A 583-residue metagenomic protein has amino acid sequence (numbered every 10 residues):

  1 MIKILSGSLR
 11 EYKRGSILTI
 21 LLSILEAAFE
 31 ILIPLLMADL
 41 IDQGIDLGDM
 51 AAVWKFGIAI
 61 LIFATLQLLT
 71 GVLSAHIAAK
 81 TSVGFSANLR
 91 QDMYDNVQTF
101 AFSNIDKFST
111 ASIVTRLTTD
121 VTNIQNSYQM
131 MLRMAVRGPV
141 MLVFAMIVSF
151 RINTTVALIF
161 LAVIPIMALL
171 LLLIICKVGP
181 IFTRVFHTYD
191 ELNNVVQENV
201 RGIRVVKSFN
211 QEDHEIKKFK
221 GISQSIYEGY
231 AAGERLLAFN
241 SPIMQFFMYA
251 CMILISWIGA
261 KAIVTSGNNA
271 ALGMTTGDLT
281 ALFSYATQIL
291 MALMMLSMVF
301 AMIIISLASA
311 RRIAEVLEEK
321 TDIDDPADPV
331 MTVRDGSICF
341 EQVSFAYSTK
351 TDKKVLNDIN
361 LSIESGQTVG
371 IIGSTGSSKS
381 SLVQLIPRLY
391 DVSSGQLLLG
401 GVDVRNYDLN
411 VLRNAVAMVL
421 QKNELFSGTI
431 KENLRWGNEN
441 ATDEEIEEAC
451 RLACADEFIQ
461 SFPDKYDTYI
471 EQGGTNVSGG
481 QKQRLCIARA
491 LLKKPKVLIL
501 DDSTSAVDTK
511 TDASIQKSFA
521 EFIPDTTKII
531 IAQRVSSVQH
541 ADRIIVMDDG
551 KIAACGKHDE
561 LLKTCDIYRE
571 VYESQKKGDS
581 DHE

Functional and structural regions predicted by a protein language model:
R10, S16-L73, I77, F150-T155 (+1 more regions): Transmembrane helix-loop-helix hairpins at lipid-water interfaces of multipass membrane proteins, especially the type-1
E11-R14, T99-S103, T119-L132, V136 (+6 more regions): An intracellular "coupling" helix at the cytosolic face of ABC transporter transmembrane type-1 domains
R14-S16, L22, F63-S82, Q129 (+6 more regions): Alpha-helical transmembrane segments of multi-pass membrane proteins
L21, L25, F29, I33 (+5 more regions): Hydrophobic alpha-helical transmembrane segments of ABC transporter permease domains
L21-L22, F29-D42, F63-T110, V114 (+10 more regions): Juxtamembrane helix-loop junctions of ABC transporter transmembrane domains
L47, A79, V83, Q91-T115 (+6 more regions): Short intracellular "coupling" helices and adjacent cytoplasmic loop segments at the cytosolic face of multi-pass
D49-V53, V148-A162, A232-R312, V316-L317: Helix-loop-helix
M331-E583: ABC-type nucleotide-binding domain
